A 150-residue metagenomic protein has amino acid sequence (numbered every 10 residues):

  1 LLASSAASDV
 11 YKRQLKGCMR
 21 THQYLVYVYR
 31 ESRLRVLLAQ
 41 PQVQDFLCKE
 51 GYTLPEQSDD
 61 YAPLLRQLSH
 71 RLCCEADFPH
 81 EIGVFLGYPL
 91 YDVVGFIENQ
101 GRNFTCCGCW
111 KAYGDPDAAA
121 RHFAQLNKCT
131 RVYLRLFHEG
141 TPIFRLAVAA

Functional and structural regions predicted by a protein language model:
L1-A7, Y11: Single conserved hydrophobic/aromatic residue that forms the stacking wall/gate of nucleotide- or nucleobase-binding
D9, G51, G87-Y88: Glycine-centered helix-boundary capping/hinge motifs
L15-T21, C106, K111, H138: Terminal domain-initiation and capping elements
M19-C73: Aromatic-anchored, charged helix-turn/loop surface patch used as a conserved interaction hotspot
S58-D77, F104, A112-H122: C-terminal alpha-helical interaction appendages
C73, E98, R102, R131-H138: Generic secondary-structure signature for well-ordered alpha-helical cores
P79-T105: Hydrophobic/aromatic-rich, well-ordered segments within soluble, folded domains that form packed cores
C109-A150: Long, compositionally biased
